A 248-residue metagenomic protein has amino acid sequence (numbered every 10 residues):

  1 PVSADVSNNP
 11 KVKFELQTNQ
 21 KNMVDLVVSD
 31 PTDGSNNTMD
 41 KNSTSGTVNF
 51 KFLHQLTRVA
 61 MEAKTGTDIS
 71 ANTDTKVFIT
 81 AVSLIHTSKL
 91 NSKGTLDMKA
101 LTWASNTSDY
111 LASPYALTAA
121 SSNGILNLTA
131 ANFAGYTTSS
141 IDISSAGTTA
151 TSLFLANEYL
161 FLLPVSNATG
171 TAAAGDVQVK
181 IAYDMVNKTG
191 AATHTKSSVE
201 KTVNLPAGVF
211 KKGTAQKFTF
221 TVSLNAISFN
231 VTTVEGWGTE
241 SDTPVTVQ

Functional and structural regions predicted by a protein language model:
P1-K89, P114-T149, K180-A182, V245-Q248: Short, low-hydrophobicity acidic/polar segments
D5-T32, T195-L224: Short beta-strand elements
N42-S45, D176, V209-A215: Extracellular interaction modules
M61, N127-L205: Extended serine/threonine-enriched, polar tracts that run as long, contiguous segments within proteins
I85-T102: Short aromatic-acidic-glycine turn motif
N106, A112-P114: Pro/Thr/Gly/Ala/Ser-biased low-complexity repeat segments characteristic of mycobacterial PE/PPE/PE-PGRS proteins
T107-S108, T246: N-terminal low-complexity, Ser/Thr/acidic repeat segments characteristic of secreted and surface-exposed proteins
F210, T214-Q248: Intrinsically disordered, low-complexity repeat and linker tracts
